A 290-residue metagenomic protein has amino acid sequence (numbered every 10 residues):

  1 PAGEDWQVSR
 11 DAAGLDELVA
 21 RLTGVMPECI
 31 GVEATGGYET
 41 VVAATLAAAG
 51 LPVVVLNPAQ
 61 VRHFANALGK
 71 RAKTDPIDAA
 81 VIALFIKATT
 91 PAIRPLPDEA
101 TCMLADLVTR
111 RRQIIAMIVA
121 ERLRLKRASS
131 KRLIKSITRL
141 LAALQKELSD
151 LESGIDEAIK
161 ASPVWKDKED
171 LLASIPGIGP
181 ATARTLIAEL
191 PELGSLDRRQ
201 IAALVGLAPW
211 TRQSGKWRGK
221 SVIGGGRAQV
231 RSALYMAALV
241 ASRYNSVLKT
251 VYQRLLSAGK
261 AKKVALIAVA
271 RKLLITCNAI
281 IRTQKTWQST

Functional and structural regions predicted by a protein language model:
P1-Q145, V264: Phosphate- and other anionic-substrate recognition elements at nucleic-acid/protein interfaces
A13, E17, P180, T185-A258 (+2 more regions): Phosphate-backbone recognition surface of nucleic-acid-processing proteins
T45, A233, A237, K272 (+1 more regions): Amphipathic alpha-helical segments in well-ordered regions
D98-C102, S136, K168-D170, G215-G219 (+1 more regions): Short linear capping/connector segments at secondary-structure termini
M103-D106, L140, L171-S174, L186 (+2 more regions): Residue-level recognition of specific faces of alpha-helices
L125-A181, L190, N245, K249: Helix-hairpin-helix/helix-loop-helix acidic hairpins
S257-T290: Basic, amphipathic alpha-helical segments enriched in Lys/Arg and hydrophobic/aromatic residues
